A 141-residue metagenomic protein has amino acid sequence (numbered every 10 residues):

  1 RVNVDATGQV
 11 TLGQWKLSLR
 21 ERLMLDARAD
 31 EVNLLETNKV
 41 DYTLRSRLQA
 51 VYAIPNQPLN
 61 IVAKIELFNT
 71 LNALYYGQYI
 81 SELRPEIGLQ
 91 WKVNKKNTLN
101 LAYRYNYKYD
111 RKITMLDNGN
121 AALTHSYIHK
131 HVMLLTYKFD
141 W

Functional and structural regions predicted by a protein language model:
N3-D5, R47-Q49, E86, L134-T136: Membrane-embedded beta-strand positions in outer-membrane beta-barrel channels/transporters
A6, L19-E21, I61-I65, L101-Y103: Membrane-embedded beta-strand positions of outer-membrane beta-barrel proteins
A6, Y127-W141: Outer-membrane beta-barrel "beta-signal"
G8-V10, L48, Y52-I54, W91-V93 (+1 more regions): Residue-level signature of outer-membrane beta-barrel architecture
V10-L12, L23-A29, L67-L71, Y105-Y109 (+1 more regions): Transmembrane beta-strands of outer-membrane beta-barrel pores
G13-L17, N56-I61, K95-L101: Repeated loop/turn-to-beta-strand initiation elements of outer-membrane beta-barrel proteins
A29-E36, L74-I80, R111-N118: Outer-membrane beta-barrel translocator domains and adjoining extracellular loop/strand segments of Gram-negative
L35-Y42, Y76-S81, L123-H129: Replace "Gram-negative outer membrane beta-barrel proteins" with "bacterial and organellar outer membrane beta-barrel
